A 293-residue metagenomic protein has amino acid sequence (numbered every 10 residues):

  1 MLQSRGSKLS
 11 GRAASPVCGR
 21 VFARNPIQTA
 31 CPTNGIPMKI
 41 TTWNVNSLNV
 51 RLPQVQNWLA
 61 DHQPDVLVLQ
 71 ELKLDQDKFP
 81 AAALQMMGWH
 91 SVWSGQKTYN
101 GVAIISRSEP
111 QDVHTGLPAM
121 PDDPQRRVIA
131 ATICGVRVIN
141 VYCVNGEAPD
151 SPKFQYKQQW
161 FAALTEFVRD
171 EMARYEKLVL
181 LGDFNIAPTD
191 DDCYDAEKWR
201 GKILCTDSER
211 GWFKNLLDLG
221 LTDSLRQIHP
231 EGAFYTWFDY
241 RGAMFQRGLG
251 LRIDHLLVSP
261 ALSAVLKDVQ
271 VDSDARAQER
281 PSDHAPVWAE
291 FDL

Functional and structural regions predicted by a protein language model:
M1-P16, V21: Intrinsic, low-complexity polybasic segments
C18-R20, R24, Q28-W89, K97-V102 (+2 more regions): N-terminal, active-site-proximal structural segment of metallo-dependent hydrolase catalytic domains
M38-S47, G135-D150, L181, H284: Active-site-proximal beta-strand elements of phosphoester/diester hydrolases
W43-N44, L59-D77, V138, V168-D190 (+4 more regions): Active-site beta-strand/loop signature of hydrolases that rely on acidic residues for catalysis
D61, K78, V113-M120, T189-L293: Metal-dependent phosphoester-hydrolase catalytic domains
L72-D75, F79-A148: Structured beta-strand-rich core segments of catalytic domains in phosphoester-bond hydrolases
P118-A119, V144-F161, E197-G201: Surface-exposed cleft-lining segments at the edges of enzyme active sites
F154-Y175: A long, amphipathic alpha-helix that forms part of the scaffold/cap immediately adjacent to metal-dependent active
